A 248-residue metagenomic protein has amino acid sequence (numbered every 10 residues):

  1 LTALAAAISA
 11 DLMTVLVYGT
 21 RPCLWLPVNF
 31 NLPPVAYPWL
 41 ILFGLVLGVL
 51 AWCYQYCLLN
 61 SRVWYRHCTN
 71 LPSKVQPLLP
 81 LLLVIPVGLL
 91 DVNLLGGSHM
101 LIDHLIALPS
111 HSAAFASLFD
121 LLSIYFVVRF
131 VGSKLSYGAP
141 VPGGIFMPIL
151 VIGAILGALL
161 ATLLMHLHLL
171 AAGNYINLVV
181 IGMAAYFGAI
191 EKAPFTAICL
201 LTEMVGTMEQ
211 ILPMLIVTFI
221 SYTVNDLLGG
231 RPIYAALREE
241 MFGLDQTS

Functional and structural regions predicted by a protein language model:
L1-S248: Alpha-helical transmembrane segments and immediately membrane-proximal extracytoplasmic
